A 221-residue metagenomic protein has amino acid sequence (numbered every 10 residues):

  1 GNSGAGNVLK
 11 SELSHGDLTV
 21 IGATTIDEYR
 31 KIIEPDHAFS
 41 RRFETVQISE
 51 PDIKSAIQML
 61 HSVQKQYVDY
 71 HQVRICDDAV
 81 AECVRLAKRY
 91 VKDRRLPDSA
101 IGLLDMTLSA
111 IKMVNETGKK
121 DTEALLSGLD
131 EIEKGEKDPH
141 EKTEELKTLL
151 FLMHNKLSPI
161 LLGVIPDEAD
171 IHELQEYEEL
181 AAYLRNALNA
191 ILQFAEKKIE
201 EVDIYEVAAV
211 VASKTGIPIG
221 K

Functional and structural regions predicted by a protein language model:
G1-K221: AAA+ P-loop NTPase nucleotide-binding core of proteostasis motors
